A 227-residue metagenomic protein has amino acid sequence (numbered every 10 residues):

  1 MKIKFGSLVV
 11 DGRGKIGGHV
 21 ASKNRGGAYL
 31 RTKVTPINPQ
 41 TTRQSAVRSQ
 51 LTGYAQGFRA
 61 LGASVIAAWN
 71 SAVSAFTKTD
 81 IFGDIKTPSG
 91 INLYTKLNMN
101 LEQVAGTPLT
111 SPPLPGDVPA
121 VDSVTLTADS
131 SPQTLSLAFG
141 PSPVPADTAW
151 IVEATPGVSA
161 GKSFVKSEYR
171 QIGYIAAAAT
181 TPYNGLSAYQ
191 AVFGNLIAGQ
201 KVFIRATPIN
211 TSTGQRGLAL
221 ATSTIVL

Functional and structural regions predicted by a protein language model:
M1-S123: Long, polar/Ser/Thr-enriched low-complexity segments that form simple helices or flexible linkers at protein ends
A75-L227: Charged linear interaction tracts used for macromolecular binding and regulation
